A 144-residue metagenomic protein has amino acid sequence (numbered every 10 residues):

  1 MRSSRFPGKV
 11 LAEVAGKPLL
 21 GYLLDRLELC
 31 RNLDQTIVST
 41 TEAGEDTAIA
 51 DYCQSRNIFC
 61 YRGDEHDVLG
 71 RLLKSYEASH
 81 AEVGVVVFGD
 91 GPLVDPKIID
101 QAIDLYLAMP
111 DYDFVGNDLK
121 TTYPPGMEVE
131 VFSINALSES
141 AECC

Functional and structural regions predicted by a protein language model:
M1-T40, E45: N-terminal glycine-rich phosphate-binding loop and ensuing alpha1 helix
R2, D64-G70: A short, glycine-/small-residue-rich helix N-cap motif at loop->alpha-helix starts within glycosyltransferase
T41, D64, G89-G91: Short acidic donor-binding/metal-coordinating loop in glycosyltransferase active sites
E45-Q54: Acidic helix N-cap motif at the loop->helix transition within catalytic regions of sugar-transfer enzymes
Q54-H66, E77: Conserved donor nucleotide-binding strand/loop of the catalytic core
K74-Y76, D95-T122: Conserved donor-nucleotide/metal-binding helix-loop-beta segment in metal-dependent transferases, i.e., the alpha-helix
S75-Y76, H80-P92: Short beta-strand-to-loop acidic/aromatic patch adjacent to the donor-nucleotide binding site
A81, V129-E139: Conserved nucleotide-sugar donor-binding and metal-coordinating catalytic region shared by glycosyltransferases
